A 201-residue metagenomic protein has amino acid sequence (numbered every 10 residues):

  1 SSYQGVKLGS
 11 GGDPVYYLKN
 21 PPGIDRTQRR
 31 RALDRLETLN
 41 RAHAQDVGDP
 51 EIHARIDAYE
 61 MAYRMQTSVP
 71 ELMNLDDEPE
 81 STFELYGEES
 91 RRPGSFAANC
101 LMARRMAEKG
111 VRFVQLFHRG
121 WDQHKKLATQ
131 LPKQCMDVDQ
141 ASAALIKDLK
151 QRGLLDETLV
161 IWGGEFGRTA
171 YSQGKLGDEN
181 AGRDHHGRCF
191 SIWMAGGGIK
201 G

Functional and structural regions predicted by a protein language model:
S1-G201: Ligand-binding pockets and gating/stacking loops
